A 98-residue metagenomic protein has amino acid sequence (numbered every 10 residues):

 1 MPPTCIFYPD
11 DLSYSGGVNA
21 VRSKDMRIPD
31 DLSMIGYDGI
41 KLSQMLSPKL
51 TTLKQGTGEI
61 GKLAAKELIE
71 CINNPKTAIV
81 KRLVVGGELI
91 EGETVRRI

Functional and structural regions predicted by a protein language model:
M1-I98: Flexible loop/turn connectors
